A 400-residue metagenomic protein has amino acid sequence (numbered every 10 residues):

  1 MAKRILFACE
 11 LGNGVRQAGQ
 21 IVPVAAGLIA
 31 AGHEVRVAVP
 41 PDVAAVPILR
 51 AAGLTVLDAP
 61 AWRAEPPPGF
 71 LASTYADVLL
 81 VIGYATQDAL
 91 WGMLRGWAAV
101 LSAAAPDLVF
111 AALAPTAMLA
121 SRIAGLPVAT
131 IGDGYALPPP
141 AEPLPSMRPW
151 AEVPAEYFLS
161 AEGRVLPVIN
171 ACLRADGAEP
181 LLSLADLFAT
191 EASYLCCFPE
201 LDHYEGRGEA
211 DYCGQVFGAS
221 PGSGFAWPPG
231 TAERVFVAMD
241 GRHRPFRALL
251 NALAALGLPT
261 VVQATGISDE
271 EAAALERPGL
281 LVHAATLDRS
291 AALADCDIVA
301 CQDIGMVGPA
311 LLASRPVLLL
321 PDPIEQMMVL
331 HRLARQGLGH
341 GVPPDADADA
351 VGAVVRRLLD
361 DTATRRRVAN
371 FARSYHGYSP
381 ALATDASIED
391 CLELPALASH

Functional and structural regions predicted by a protein language model:
C9-V22, R242: A short, glycine/small-residue-rich beta-strand->loop->alpha-helix junction that serves as a flexible
A25, D202-D297: Donor-nucleotide binding loops and adjacent catalytic segments primarily of GT-B fold Leloir glycosyltransferases
A30, V35-T86: Conserved nucleotide-sugar phosphate-binding/catalytic loop shared by glycosyltransferases and other
A72-F110, A114-T116, Y157-L187: Conserved nucleotide-sugar donor-binding subdomain of glycosyltransferases
G92-E156: Conserved nucleotide-sugar donor-interacting segment of glycosyltransferase catalytic cores, predominantly GT-B
D107-L113, P138, T286-R332: A donor-sugar binding/catalytic signature common to diverse glycosyltransferases and related nucleotide-sugar
P127-Y204, G208-E209: Active-site-proximal region of nucleotide-activated glycan assembly enzymes, centered on histidine/acidic-rich loops
E179, A185-L187, G352-H400: C-terminal amphipathic helix plus adjacent low-complexity, charged tail appended to glycosyltransferase catalytic
